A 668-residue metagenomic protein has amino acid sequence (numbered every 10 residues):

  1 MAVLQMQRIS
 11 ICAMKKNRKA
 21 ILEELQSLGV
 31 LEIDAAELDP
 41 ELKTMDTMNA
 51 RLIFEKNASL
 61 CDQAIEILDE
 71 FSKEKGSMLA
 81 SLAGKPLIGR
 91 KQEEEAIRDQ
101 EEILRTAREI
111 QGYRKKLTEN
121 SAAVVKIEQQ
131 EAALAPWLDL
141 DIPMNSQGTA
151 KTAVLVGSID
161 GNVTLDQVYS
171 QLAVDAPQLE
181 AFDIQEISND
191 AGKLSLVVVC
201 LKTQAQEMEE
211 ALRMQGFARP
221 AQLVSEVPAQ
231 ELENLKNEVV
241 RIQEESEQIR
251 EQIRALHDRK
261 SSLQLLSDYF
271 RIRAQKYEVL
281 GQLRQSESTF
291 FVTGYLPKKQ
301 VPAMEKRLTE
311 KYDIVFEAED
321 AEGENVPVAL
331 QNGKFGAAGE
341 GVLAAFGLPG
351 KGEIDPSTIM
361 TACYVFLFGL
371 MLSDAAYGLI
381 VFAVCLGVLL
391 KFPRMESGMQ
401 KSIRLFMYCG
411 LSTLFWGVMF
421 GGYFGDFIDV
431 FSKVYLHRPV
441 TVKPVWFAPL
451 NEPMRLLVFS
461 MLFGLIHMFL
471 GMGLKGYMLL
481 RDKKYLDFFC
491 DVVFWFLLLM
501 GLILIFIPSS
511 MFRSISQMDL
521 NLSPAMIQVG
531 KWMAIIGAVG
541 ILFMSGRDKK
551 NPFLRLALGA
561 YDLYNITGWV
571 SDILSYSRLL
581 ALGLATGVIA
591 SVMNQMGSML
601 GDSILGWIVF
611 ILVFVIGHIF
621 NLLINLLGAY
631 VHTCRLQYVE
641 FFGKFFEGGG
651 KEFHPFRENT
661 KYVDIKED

Functional and structural regions predicted by a protein language model:
M1-M360, V388, M395, M399-F406: Long, charged N-terminal accessory/stalk domains
A2-Q7, K16-L22, Q26-I33, K299-D668: Conserved, carboxylate-rich catalytic/transport cores that coordinate ions
